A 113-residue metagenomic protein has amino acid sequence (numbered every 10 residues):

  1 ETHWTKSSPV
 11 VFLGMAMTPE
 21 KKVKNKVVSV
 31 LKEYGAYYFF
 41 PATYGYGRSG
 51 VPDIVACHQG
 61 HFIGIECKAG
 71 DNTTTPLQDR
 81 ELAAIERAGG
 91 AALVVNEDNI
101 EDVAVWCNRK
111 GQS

Functional and structural regions predicted by a protein language model:
T2-S113: Catalytic phosphate/metal-binding cores of nucleic-acid and nucleotide-processing enzymes, i.e., regions that mediate
